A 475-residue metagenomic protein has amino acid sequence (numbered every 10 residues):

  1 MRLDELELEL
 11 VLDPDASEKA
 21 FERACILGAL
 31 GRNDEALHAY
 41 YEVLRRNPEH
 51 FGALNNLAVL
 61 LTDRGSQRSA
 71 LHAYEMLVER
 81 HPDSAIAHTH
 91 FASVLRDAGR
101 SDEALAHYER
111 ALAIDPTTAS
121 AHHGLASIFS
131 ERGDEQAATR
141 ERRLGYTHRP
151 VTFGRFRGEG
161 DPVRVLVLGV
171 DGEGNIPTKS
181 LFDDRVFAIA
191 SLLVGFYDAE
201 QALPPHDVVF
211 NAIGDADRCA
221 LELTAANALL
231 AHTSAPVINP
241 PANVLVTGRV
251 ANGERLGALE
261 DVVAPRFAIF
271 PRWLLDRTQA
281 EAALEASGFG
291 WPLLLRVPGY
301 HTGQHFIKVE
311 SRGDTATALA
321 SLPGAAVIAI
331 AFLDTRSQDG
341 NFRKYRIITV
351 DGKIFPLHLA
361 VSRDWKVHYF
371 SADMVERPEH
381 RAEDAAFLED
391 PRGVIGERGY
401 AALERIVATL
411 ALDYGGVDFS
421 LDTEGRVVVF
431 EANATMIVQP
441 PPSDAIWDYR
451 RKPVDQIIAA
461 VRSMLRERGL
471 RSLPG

Functional and structural regions predicted by a protein language model:
A29, D63-R64, D97-A98, E131: Register position in tetratricopeptide repeats
V151-D161, G169-L275: Conserved N-proximal alpha/beta basic substrate-recognition cap immediately N-terminal to, or forming the N-lobe
L256-E260, P265, A283-H305, G324-D339: ATP-grasp fold ATP-binding core
F306-A402, I406: Phosphate-binding site of ATP-dependent enzymes
A408-L412, L421-G475: C-terminal active-site "lid" helix and adjoining low-complexity regulatory extension at the edge of ATP-using catalytic
